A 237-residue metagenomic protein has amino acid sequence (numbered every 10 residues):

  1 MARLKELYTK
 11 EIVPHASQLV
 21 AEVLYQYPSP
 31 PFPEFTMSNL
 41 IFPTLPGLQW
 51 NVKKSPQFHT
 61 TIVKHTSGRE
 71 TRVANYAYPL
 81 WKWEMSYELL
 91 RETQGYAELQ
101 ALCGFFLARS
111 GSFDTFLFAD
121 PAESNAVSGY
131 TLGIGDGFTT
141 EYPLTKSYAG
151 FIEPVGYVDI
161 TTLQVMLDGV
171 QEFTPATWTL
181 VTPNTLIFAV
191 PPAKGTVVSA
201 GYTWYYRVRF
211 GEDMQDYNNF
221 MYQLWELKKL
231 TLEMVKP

Functional and structural regions predicted by a protein language model:
A2-T60: Polar/acidic, low-complexity leader/linker segments enriched in S/T/G and N/D
Y27, Q100-T177, T203-P237: Extended beta-strand solenoid/passenger and fiber regions
L40-Y87: N-terminal ordered "arm"
T71-E92, Y217-P237: Oligomerization/assembly interface segments of phage tail-like spikes and tubes
K82, I160-Q164, V197: Exposed beta-strand and adjacent loop surfaces of beta-rich binding modules that mediate intermolecular recognition
E88-L90, T145-A149, I187-K194, V235-K236: Secondary-structure transition/turn motif
E92-A101: Short, conserved charged micro-motifs
V170-T196: A surface-exposed beta-strand-loop module
